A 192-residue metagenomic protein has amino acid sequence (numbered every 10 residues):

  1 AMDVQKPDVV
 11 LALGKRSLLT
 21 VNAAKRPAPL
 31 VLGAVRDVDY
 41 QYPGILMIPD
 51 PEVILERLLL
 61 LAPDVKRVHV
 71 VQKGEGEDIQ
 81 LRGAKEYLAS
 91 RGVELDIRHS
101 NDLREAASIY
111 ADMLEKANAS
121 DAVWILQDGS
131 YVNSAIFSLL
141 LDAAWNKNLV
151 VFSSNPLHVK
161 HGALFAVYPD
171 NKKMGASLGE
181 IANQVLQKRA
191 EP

Functional and structural regions predicted by a protein language model:
A1-P192: Short hydrophobic alpha-helices and adjacent helix-cap/hinge residues
